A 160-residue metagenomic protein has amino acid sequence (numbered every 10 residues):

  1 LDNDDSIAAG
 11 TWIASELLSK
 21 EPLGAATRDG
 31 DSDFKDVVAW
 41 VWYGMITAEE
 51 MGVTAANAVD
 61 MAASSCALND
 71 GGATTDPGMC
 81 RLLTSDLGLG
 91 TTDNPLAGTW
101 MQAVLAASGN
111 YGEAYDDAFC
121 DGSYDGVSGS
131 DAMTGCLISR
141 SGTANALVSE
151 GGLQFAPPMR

Functional and structural regions predicted by a protein language model:
L1-W12: A ligand-binding cleft/hinge motif common to bilobed small-molecule-binding domains
A14-M101, G109-N110, G122, G126-S130 (+2 more regions): Extended ligand-binding regions for polar small-molecule ligands
I138-G142: Low-complexity, intrinsically disordered Gly/Pro/Thr-rich segments
